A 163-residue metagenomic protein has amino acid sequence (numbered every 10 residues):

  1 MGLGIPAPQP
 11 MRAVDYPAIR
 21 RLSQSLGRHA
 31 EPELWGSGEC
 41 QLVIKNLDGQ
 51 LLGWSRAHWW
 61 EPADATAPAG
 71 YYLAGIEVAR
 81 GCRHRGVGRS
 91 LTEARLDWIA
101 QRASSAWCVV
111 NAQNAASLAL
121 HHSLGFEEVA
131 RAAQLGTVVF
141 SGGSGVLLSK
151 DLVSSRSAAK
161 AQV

Functional and structural regions predicted by a protein language model:
M1-I19: A short beta-loop-alpha structural element at the N-terminal edge of CoA-dependent acyl/N-acetyltransferase catalytic
E33-V43, G53, Y72: A short helix-loop-beta-strand connector motif used in the catalytic cores of GNAT acetyltransferases and, in some
Q50-E61, Y72-E77: Conserved beta-strand in the GNAT
W60-L73, R83, R102-S104: A conserved beta-turn-beta hairpin within the catalytic core of GNAT-like acetyltransferases that forms part
L73-R83, V110-Q113: A short, internal acetyl-CoA/4′-phosphopantetheine-binding micro-motif in the GNAT/acyltransferase core
V78, H84-D97, A119-S123: Conserved acetyl-CoA-binding loop-helix of GNAT-fold acetyltransferases
I99-N111: Conserved GNAT acetyl-CoA-binding A-motif
V109-V110, G125-S144: Conserved catalytic-core motifs of GNAT/GCN5-like acyltransferases
